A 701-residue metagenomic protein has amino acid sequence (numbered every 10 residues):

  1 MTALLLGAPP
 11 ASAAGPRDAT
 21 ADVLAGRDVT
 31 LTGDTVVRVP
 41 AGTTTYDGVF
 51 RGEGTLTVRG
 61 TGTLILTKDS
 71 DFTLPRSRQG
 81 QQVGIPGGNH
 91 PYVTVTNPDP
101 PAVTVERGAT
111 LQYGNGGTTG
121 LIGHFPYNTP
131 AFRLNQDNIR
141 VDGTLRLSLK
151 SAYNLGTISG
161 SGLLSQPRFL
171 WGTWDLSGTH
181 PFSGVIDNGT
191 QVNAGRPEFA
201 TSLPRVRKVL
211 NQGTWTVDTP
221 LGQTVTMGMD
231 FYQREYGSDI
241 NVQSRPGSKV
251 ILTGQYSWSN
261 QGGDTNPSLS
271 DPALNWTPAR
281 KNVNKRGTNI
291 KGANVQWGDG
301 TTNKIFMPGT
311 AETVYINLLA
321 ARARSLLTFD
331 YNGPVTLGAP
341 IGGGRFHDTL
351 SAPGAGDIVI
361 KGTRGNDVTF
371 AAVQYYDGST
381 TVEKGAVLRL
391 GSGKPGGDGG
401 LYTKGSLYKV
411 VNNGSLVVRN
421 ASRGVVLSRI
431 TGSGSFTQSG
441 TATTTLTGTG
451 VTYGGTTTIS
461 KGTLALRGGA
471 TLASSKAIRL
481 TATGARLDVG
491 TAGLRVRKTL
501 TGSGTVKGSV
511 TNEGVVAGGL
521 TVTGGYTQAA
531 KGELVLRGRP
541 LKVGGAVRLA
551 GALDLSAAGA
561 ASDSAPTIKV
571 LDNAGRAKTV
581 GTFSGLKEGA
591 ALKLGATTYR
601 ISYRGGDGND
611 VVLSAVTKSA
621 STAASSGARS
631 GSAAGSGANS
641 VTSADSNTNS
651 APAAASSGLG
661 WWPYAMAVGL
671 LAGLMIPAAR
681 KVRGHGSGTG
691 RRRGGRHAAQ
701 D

Functional and structural regions predicted by a protein language model:
M1-L6, L670: Hydrophobic core
L4-D18, S626, S636, A644-W662 (+1 more regions): C-terminal region of N-terminal signal peptides and the immediate post-cleavage residues of exported proteins
A14-G33: Boundary/junction segments of secreted and surface-exposed precursor proteins
D28-T118, L149-L210, T219-A311, A321-G397 (+3 more regions): Extracellular repeat-rich scaffold modules on cell surfaces
N282-V283, T523, A530-A615, A665-G669: Extracellular, surface-exposed repeat/solenoid domains
D357, G432-T445, T452, L494-T567: Extracellular beta-strand/loop-rich repeat segments of large surface/secreted proteins
R604-S657: C-terminal low-complexity, Ser/Thr- and acidic/Pro-rich disordered "stalk" regions positioned immediately N-terminal
G660-D701: C-terminal membrane-anchoring or membrane-association module
